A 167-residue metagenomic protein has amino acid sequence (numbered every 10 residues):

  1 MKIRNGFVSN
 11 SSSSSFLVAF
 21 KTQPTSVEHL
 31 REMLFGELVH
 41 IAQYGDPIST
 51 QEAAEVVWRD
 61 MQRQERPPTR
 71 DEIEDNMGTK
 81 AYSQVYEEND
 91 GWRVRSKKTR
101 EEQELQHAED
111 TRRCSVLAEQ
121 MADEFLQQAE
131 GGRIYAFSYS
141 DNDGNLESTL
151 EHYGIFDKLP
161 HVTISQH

Functional and structural regions predicted by a protein language model:
M1-S26: Short, extreme N-terminal segment that most often corresponds to the first beta-strand
R4-N5, V27, R31, R70 (+1 more regions): Intrinsically disordered, low-complexity regions
F16, H29, S148: A short acidic (Asp/Glu
A19-K21, S140, S165-H167: A structural detector for beta-sheet-dominated domains
V27-A53: Charged, amphipathic alpha-helical linkers/stalks
P47-I164: Low-complexity intrinsically disordered segments
